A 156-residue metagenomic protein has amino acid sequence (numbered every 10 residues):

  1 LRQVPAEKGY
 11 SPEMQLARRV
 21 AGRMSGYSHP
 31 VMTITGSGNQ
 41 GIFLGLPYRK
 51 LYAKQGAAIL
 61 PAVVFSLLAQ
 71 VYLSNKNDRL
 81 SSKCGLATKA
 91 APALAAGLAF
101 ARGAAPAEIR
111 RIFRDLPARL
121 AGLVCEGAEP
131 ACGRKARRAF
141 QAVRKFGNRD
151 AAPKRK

Functional and structural regions predicted by a protein language model:
L1-G26: Signature of multi-pass transmembrane helix bundles
Y10, G41, L60-V63, T88 (+1 more regions): Conserved structured core elements
Y27, V31-I34, V71-R79: Transmembrane alpha-helix interface/packing and boundary motifs in multi-pass membrane proteins, characterized by
S28-L46, G85-A90: Conserved phosphate/anionic-ligand binding catalytic regions in large, soluble enzymes, centered on
G41-A57, A95-G103: Alpha-helical support elements that line or immediately flank enzyme active sites and cofactor-binding pockets
A53-Y72: A glycine-rich phosphate/pyrophosphate-binding beta-strand-loop-alpha-helix module
Y72-R137, P153-R155: Hydrophobic alpha-helical bundle architecture
A139-K156: Mobile "lid/hinge" segments at catalytic clefts and subdomain interfaces of large enzymes
